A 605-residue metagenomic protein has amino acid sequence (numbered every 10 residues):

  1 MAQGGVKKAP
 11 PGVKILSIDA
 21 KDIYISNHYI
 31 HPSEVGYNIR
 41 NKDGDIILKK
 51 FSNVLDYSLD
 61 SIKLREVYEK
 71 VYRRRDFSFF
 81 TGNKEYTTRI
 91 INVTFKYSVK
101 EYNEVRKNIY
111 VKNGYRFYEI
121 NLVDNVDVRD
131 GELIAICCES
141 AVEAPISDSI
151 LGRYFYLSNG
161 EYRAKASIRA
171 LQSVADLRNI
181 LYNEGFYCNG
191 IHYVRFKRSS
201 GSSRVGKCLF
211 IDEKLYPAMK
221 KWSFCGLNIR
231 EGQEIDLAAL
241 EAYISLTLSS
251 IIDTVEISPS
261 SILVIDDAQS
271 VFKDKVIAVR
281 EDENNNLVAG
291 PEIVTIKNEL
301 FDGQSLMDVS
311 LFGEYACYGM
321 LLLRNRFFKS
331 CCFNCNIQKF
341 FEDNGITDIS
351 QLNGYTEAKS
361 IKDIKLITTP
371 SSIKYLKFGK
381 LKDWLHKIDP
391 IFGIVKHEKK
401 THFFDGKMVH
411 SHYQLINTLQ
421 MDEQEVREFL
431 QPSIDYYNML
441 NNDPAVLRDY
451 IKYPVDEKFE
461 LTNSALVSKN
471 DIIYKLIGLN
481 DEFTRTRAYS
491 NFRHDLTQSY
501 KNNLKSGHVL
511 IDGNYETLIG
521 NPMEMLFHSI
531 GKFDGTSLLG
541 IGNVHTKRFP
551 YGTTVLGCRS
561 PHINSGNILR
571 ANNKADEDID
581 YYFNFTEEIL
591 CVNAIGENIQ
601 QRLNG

Functional and structural regions predicted by a protein language model:
M1-L603: Conserved small-residue
